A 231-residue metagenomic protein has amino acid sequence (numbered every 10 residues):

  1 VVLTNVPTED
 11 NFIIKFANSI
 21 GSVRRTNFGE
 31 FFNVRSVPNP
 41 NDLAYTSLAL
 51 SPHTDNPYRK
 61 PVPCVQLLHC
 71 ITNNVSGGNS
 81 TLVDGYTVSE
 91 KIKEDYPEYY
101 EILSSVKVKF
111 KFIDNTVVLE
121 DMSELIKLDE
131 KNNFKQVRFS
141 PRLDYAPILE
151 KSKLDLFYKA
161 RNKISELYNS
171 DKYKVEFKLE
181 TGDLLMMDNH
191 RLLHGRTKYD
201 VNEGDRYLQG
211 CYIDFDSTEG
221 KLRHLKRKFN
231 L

Functional and structural regions predicted by a protein language model:
V1-L231: Active-site environment of non-heme Fe oxygenases that use a 2-His-1-carboxylate facial triad
